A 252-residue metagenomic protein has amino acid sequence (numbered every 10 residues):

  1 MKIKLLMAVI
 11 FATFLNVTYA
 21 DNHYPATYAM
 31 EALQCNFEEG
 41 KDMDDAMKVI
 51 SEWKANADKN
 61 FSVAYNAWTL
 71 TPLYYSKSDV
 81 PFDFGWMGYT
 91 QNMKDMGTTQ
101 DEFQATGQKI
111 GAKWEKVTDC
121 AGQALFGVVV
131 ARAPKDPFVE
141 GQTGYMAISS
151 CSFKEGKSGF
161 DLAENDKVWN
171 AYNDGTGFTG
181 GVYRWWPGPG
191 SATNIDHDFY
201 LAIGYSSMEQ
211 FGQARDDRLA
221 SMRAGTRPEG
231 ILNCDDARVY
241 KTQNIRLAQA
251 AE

Functional and structural regions predicted by a protein language model:
K4-F14: Sec-dependent N-terminal signal peptides
Y19-Q108, E115-E252: Short S/T/G/P-rich N-terminal loop/turn motif that feeds into the first structured element of a domain
